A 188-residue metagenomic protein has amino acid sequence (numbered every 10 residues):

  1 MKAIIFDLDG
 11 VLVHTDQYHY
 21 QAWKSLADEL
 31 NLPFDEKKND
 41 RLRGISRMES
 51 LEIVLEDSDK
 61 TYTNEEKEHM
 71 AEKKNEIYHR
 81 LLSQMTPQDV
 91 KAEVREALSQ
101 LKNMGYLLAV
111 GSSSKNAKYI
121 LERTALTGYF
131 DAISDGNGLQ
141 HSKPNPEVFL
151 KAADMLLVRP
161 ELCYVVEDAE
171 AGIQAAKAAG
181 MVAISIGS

Functional and structural regions predicted by a protein language model:
M1-A3, R95-K102, S114-S188: Asp-based, Mg2+/Mn2+-dependent phosphohydrolase catalytic module
M1-D40: Active-site neighborhood of HAD-like aspartate-dependent phosphohydrolases
W23, A27, R47, L51 (+3 more regions): Hydrophobic alpha-helical core bundles mediating ligand binding, dimerization, or RNAP-core interactions
K24-S58, N64: Alpha-helical substrate-recognition element adjacent to the catalytic core
E56-A92: Metal-dependent phosphoesterase signature
R80-V110: Short, acidic loop-to-helix structural element flanking the phosphoryl-transfer center in phosphate-processing enzymes
